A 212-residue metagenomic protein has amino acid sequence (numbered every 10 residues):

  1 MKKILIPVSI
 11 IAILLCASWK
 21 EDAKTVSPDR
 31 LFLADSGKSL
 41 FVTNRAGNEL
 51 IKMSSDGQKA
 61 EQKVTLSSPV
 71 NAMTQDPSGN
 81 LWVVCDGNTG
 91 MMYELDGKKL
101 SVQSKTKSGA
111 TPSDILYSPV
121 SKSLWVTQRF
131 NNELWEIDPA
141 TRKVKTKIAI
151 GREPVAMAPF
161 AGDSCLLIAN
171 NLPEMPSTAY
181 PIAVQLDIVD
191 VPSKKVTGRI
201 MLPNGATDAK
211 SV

Functional and structural regions predicted by a protein language model:
M1-I4: Positively charged n-region of N-terminal signal peptides that target proteins for export
I6-L14: Hydrophobic helical h-region of N-terminal Sec-dependent signal peptides in bacterial secretory/periplasmic proteins
I13-V212: Predominantly soluble domains enriched in secretory-pathway, periplasmic, or organellar proteins
